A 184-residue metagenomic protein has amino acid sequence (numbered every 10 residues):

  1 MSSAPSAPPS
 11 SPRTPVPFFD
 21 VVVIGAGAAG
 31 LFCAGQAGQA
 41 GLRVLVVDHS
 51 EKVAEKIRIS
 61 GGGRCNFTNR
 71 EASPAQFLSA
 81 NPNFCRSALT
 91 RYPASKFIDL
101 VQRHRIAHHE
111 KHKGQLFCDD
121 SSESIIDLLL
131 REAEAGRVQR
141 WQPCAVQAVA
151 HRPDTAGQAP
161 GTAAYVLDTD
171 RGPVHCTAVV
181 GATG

Functional and structural regions predicted by a protein language model:
M1-V21, Q39-A40: Extreme N-terminal leader/targeting segments of oxidoreductases
F19-V46: N-terminal Rossmann-like FAD-binding beta1-loop-alpha1 element of flavoenzymes
G30-F32, V53-K56: Short N-terminal binding/cap micro-motifs at the start of the first secondary-structure element
G62-H112: Glycine-rich active-site loop/strand segments that organize a redox cofactor
C85-S95, H112-R131, W141, G184: Short beta-strand to alpha-helix junction loop
E123, L128-G184: Predominantly flavin-linked oxidoreductase catalytic cores and closely associated redox partners
